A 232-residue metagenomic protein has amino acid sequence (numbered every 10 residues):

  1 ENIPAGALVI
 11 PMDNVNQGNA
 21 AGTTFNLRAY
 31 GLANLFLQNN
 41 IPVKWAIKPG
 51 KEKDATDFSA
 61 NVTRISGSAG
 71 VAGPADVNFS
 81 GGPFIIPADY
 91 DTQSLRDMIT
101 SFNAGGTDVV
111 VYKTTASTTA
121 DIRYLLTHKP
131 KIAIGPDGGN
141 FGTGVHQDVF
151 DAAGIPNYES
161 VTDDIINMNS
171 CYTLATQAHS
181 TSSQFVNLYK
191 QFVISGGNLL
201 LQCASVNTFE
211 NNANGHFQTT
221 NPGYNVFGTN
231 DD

Functional and structural regions predicted by a protein language model:
E1-N14: Boundary/junction segments of secreted and surface-exposed precursor proteins
A5-A7, N39-I41, H128-I132, A152-Y158 (+2 more regions): Loop/turn elements at helix/coil->beta-strand transitions in domains of secreted/extracellular proteins
M12-N14, P87-Y90, I134-G139, T176-S182 (+1 more regions): Structural motif
G22-V71, A75-D76: N-terminal carbohydrate-binding/catalytic regions of secreted carbohydrate-active enzymes
D97, H128-E159: Short, charged N-terminal beta->alpha structural module
T100-I134: Non-catalytic propeptide/linker segments at domain boundaries
K113-T118, V149-S170: A short, well-structured beta->alpha microelement
G135, V145, F150, T181-D232: A glycine-rich, often tryptophan-bearing local segment used as a flexible ligand/cofactor-contacting loop or short
